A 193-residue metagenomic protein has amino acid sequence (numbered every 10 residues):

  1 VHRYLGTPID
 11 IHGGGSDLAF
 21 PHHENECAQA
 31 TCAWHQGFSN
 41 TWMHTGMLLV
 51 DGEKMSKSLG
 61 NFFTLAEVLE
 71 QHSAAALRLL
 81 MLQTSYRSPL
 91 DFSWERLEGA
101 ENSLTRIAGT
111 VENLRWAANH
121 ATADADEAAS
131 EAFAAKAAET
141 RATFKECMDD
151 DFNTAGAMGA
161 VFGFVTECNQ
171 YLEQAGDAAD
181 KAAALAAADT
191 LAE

Functional and structural regions predicted by a protein language model:
V1-A117: Alpha-helical recognition segments enriched in aromatics with Gly/Pro capping that present substrate-recognition
C32-Q36, E70, Y86-E193: Feature 926 captures the class I aminoacyl-tRNA synthetase adenylation module centered on the KMSKS loop
